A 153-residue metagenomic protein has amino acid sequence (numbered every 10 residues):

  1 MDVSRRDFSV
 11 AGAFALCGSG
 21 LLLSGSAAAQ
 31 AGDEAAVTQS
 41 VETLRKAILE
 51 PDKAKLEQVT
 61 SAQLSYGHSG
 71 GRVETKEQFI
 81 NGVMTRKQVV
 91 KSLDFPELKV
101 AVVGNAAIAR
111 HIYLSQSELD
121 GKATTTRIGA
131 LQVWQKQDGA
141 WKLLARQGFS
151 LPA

Functional and structural regions predicted by a protein language model:
M1: Flexible coil/turn residues that form the inter-helical turn or adjacent wing/linker of helix-turn-helix
S9-S19, L23-G25, Q30-Q58, S65-A153: A beta-strand edge to alpha-helix "cap/lid" segment located at domain peripheries
